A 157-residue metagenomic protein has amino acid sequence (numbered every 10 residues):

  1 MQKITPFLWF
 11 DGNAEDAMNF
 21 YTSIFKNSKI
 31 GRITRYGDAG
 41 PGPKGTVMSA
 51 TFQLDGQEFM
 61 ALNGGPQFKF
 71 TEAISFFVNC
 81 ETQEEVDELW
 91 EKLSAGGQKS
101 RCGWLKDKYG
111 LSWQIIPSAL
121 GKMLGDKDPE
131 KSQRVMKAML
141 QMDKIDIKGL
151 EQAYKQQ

Functional and structural regions predicted by a protein language model:
L8-G56: Core segments of cupin and vicinal oxygen chelate
I24, L54, K69-S112, I116-A119 (+3 more regions): Vicinal oxygen chelate
G42-M48, F68-F70, K131: A generic structural micro-feature
L62-N63: Membrane-helix exit/interface motif
L120-R134: A short, polar/charged loop-to-alpha-helix boundary motif
K131-Q157: Acidic/histidine-enriched, glycine/proline-rich intrinsically disordered or flexible terminal extensions
